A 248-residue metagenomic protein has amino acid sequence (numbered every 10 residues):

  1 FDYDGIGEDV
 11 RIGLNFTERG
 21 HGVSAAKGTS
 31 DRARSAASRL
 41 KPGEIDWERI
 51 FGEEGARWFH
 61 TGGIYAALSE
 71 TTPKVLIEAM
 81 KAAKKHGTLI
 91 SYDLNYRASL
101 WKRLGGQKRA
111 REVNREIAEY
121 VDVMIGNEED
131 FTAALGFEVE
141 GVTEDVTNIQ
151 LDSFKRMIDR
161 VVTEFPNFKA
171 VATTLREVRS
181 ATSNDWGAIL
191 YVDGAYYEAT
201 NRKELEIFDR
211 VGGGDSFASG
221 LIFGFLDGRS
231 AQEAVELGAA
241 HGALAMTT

Functional and structural regions predicted by a protein language model:
F1-G63: Conserved N-terminal subdomain of the carbohydrate kinase-like
K27, D31-S35, R39, T61-T71 (+2 more regions): Flexible, glycine/proline-enriched loop segments at strand-loop-helix junctions that form or flank small-ligand binding
W47, N114, I207: Acidic, amphipathic alpha-helical patches
R49-R57, A82-L89, F165: Glycine-rich phosphate/diphosphate-binding loops that line cofactor/substrate pockets in enzymes
I77, K81-K85, A118, A239: Anion (oxyanion) recognition and catalysis
H86, R97-G194: Conserved phosphate/ATP/ADP-binding segment of small-molecule kinases
D93: Acidic/charged, solvent-exposed loop-and-adjacent secondary-structure segments enriched in E/D, K/R, S/T, and G/P
A181, Y197-T248: Conserved post-catalytic alpha-helical subdomain immediately downstream of the catalytic base and nucleotide-binding
